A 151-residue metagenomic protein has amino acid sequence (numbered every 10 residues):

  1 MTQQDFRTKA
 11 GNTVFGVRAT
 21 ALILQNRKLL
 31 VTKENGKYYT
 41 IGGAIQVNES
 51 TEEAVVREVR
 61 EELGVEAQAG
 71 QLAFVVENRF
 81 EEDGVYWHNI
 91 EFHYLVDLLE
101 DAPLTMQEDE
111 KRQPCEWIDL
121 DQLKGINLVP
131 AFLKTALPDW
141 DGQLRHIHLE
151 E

Functional and structural regions predicted by a protein language model:
M1-T20: Acidic, metal-coordinating catalytic segment for phosphate/diphosphate chemistry, firing primarily on the Nudix
G11-F15, G84-I90, Q107-R112: A generic structural micro-feature
G16, L24, T40, A67 (+1 more regions): Short connector loops at helix/strand junctions that flank enzyme active sites, especially segments positioning acidic
Q25-E61: Conserved Nudix-box catalytic region and its N-terminal flanking loop in Nudix hydrolases and closely related
E66-V75: A short coil-to-beta-strand element that immediately follows conserved catalytic motifs
F80-L104: Active-site-adjacent beta-strand/loop module that shapes the phosphate/pyrophosphate-binding cleft
M106-D139: NUDIX/MutT-family hydrolases
D139-E151: Acidic/histidine-enriched, glycine/proline-rich intrinsically disordered or flexible terminal extensions
